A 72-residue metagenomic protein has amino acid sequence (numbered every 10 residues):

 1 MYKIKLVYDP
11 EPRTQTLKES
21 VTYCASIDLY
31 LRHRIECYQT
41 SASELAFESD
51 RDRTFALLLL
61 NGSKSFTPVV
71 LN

Functional and structural regions predicted by a protein language model:
M1-T40: The feature represents the first ordered module of a protein
Q39-N72: Short, compact, well-ordered microdomains
